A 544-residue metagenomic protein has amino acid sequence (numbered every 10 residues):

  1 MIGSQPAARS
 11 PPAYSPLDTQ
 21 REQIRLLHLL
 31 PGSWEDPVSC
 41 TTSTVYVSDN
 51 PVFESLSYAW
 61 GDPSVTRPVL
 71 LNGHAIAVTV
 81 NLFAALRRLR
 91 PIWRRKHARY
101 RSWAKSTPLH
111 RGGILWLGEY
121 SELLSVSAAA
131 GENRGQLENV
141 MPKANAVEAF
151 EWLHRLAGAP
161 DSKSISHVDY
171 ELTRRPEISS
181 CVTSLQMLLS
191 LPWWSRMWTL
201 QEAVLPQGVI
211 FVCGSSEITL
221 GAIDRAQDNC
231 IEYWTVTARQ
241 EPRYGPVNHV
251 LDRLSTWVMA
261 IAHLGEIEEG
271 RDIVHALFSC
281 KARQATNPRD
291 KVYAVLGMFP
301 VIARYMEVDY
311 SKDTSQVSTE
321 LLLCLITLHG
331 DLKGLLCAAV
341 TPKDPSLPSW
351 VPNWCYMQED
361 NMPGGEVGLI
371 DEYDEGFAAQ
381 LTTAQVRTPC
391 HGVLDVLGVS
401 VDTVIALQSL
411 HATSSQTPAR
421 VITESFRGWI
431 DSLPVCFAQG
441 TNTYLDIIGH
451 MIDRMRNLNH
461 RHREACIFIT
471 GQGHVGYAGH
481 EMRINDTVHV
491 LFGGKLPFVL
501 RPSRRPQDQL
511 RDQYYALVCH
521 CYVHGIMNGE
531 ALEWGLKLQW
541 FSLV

Functional and structural regions predicted by a protein language model:
I2-S43, V47-E54, D62, R67-V69 (+2 more regions): Acidic/Ser/Thr/Pro-rich low-complexity tail/linker regions in eukaryotic proteins
V52, S57, G61-H97: Acidic, serine/threonine-rich, low-complexity C-terminal transcriptional regulatory domains
A59, R101, W116: Conserved residues at the C-terminal ends of beta-strands
R94-S106, H110-R111: Low-complexity basic/metal-binding stretches
